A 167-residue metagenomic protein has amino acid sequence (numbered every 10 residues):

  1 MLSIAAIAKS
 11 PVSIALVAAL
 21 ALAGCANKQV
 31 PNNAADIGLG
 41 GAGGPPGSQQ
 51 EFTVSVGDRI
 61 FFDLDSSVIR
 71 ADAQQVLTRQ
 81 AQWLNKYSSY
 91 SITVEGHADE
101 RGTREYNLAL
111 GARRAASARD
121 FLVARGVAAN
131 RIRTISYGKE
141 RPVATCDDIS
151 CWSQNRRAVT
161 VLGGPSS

Functional and structural regions predicted by a protein language model:
L2-I14: Bacterial N-terminal signal peptides that target proteins for export
K9, S67-V68, E105-Y106: Short, contiguous strand/loop micro-motifs
A21-G24: C-terminal motif of bacterial Sec signal peptides marking the signal peptidase cleavage site
A26-S91, G164-S167: Periplasmic peptidoglycan-binding/tethering modules of Gram-negative envelope proteins
H97-G164: Periplasmic OmpA-like peptidoglycan-binding domain that tethers envelope proteins to the cell wall
